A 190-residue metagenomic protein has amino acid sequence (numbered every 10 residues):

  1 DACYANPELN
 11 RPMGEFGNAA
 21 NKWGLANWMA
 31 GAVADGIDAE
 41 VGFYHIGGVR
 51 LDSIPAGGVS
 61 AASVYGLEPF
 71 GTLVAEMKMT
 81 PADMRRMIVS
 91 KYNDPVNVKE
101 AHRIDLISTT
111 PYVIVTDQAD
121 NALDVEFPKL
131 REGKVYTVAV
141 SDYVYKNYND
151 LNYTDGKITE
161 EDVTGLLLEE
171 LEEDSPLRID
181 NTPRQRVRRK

Functional and structural regions predicted by a protein language model:
D1-K190: Catalytic centers of hydrolytic enzymes
